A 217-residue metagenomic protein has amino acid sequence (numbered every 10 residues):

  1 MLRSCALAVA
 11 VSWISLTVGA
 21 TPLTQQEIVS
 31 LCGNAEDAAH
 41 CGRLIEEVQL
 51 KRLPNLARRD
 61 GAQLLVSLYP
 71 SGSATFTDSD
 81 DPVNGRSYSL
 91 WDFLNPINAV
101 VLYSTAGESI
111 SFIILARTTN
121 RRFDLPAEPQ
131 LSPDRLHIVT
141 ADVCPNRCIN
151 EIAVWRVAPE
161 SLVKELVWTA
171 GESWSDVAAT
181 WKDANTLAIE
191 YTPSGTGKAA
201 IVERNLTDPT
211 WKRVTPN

Functional and structural regions predicted by a protein language model:
M1-V9: Bacterial N-terminal signal peptides that target proteins for export
I14-T17: N-terminal signal peptide c-region/cleavage motif recognized by signal peptidases
G19-A57, W155-N217: Acidic, small-residue rich beta-repeat scaffolds with periodic aromatic anchors
A20-T105: Terminal domain-start segments
A57-R59, W91-I97, P129-H137, A178-L187: Blade-terminus and WD-like Trp-Asp/Gly-His loop motifs, strongest in beta-propeller folds
Q63-D80, G107-D124, I152-V167, A200-T215: Surface-exposed loop/turn elements that mediate protein-protein interactions on large endomembrane-trafficking
P82-N84, R121-L131, T169-S175: Short coil/turn segments at the loop-to-beta-strand junctions that recur within blades of beta-propeller repeat folds
L102-G107, T140-N146, E151, I189-G195: Beta-strand C-termini and the immediately following turn/loop, strongest in propeller blades
